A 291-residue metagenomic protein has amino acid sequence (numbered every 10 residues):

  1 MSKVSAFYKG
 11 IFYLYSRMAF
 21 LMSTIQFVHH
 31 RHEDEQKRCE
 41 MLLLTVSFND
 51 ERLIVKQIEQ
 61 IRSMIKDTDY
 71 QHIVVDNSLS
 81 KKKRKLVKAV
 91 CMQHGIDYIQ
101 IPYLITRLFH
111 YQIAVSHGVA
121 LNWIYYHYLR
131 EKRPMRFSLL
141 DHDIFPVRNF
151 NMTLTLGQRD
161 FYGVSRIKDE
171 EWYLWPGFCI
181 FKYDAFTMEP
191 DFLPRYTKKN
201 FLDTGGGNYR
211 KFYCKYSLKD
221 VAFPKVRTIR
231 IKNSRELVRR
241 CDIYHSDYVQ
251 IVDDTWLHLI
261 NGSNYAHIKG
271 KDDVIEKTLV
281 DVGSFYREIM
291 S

Functional and structural regions predicted by a protein language model:
S2-L14, G205-S291: C-terminal catalytic/acceptor-binding lobe
R38-T45, I61, Y70-D76: Hydrophobic targeting segments
D50-M64: Short, well-formed alpha-helical segments that are part of the catalytic scaffolds of diverse glycosyltransferases
D69-K81, Q100-Y103: Short beta-strand/loop segment that forms part of the nucleotide-sugar
N77, L140-I144: Short acidic donor-binding/metal-coordinating loop in glycosyltransferase active sites
K82-P134: Active-site-proximal specificity loops/subdomain of glycosyltransferases
Q112-A114, I144-C214: Conserved catalytic core of nucleotide-sugar-dependent glycosyltransferases
F137: Short aromatic/hydrophobic "clamp" motif used to bind/position activated sugar donors
